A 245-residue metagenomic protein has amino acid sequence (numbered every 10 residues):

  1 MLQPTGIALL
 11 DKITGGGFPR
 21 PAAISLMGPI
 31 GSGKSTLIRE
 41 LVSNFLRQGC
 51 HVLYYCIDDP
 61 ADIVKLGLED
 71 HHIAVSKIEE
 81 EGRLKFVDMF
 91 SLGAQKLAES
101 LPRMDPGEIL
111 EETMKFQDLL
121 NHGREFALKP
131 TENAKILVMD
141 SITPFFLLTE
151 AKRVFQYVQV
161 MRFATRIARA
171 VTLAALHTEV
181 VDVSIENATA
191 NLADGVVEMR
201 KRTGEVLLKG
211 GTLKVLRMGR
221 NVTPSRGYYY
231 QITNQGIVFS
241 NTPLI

Functional and structural regions predicted by a protein language model:
M1-L2, L110-K115, L119, L128-E132 (+1 more regions): NTP-binding/hydrolysis catalytic cores, primarily Walker-type P-loop NTPases
M1-L9: N-terminal pre-Walker A segment at the start of P-loop NTPase domains
G6, A22, K34-L37, P60 (+8 more regions): Helical mechanochemical/support elements of P-loop NTPase systems and associated helical scaffolds
I13-V87: Walker A/P-loop NTP-binding active-site region of P-loop NTPases, recognizing the glycine-rich GxxxxGKT/S
H51, R83, N133-I136, I167-A175: Loop/turn-to-beta-strand initiation segments
D58-D62, S91-Q95, T143-P144, T178-D182 (+2 more regions): Conserved nucleotide-binding/hydrolysis micro-motifs of P-loop NTPases
G93-V160, R166: Phosphate-binding/switch loop-helix module in NTP-utilizing enzymes
A170-V171, A175-I237, I245: Phosphate-binding/switch region of NTP-binding enzymes
